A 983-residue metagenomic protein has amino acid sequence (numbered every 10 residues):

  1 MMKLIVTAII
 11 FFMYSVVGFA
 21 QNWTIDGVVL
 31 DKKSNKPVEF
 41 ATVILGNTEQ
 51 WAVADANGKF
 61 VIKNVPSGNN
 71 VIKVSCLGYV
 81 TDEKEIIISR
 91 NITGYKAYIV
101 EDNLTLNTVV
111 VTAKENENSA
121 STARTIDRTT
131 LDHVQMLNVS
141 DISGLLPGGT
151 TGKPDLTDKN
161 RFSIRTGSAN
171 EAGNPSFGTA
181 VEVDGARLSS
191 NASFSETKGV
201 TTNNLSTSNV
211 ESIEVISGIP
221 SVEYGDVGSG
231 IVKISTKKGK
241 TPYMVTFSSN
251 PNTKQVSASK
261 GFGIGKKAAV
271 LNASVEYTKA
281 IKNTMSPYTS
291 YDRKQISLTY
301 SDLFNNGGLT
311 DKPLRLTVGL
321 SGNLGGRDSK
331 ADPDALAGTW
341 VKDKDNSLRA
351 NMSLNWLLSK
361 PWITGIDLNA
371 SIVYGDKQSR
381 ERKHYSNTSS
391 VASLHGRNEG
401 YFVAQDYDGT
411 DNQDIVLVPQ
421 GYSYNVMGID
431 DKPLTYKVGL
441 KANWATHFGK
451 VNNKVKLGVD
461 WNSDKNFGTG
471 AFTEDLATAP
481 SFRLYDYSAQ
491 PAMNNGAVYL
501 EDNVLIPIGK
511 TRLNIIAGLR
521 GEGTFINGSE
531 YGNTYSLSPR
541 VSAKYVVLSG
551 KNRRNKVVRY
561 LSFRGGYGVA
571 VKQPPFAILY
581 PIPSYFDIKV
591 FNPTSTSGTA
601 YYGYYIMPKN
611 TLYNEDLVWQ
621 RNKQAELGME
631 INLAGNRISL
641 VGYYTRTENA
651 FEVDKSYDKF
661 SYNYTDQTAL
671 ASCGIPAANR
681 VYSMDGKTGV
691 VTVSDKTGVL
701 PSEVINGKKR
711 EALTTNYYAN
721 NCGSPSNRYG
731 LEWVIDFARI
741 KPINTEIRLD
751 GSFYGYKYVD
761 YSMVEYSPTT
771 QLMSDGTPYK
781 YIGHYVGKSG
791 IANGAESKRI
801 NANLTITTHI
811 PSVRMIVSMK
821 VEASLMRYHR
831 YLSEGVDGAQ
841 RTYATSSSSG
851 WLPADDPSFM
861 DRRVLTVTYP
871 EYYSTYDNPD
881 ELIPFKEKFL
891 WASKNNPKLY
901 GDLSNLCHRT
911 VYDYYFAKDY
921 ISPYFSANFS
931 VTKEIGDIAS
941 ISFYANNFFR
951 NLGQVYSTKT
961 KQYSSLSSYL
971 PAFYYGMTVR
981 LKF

Functional and structural regions predicted by a protein language model:
V28-S34, A41-G46, K73-Y79, S89-D132: Short, acidic, small-residue-rich periplasmic hinge/interaction motif at the N-terminus of Gram-negative outer-membrane
T93-Y98, V139-I142, R161-S163, E182 (+2 more regions): N-terminal periplasmic accessory domains that precede and gate Gram-negative outer-membrane beta-barrel machines
S140-R187: Extracytoplasmic beta-strand/coil segments of soluble accessory domains associated with Gram-negative outer-membrane
A186-S217: Short acidic/polar hinge/loop motifs at secondary-structure boundaries that mediate gating or recognition
N203, S212-I219, I231-F262, V275-K279 (+1 more regions): Short strand-turn segments of transmembrane beta-barrel domains in outer membranes, especially the first one or two
F304-L324, D343-E530: Face-selective signature of the C-terminal outer-membrane beta-barrel domain
I508-L513, N663-T845: Gram-negative outer-membrane beta-barrel transporters
T647-N649, Y664, E822-V911, I921-Y924 (+1 more regions): C-terminal beta-signal and adjacent terminal beta-strands/loops of Gram-negative outer-membrane beta-barrel proteins
